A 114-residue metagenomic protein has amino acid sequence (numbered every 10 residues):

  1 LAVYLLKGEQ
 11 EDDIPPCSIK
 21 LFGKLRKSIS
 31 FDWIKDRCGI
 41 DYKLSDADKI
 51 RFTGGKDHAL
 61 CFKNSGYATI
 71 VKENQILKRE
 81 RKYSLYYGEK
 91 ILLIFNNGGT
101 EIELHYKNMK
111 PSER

Functional and structural regions predicted by a protein language model:
L1-D57, S84-R114: Intrinsically disordered, low-complexity acidic Ser/Thr-rich regulatory segments
C61-N64: Short, acidic/hydrophobic/Gly-rich beta-strand patch recurrent on exposed beta strands that often constitutes part
G66-V71: Short, solvent-exposed loop/linker segments at beta-strand-coil boundaries, enriched for Pro/Gly and Ser/Thr
Q75-R79: Short alpha-helix capping/helix-loop boundary micro-motifs
